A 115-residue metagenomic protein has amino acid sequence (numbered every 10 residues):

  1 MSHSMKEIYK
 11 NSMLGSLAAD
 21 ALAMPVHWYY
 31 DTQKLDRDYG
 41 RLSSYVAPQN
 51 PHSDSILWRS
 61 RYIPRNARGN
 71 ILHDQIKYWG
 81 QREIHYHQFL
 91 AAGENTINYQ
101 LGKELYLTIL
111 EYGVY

Functional and structural regions predicted by a protein language model:
M1-Y115: Structured, active/binding-site neighborhoods that engage oxygen-rich ligands
